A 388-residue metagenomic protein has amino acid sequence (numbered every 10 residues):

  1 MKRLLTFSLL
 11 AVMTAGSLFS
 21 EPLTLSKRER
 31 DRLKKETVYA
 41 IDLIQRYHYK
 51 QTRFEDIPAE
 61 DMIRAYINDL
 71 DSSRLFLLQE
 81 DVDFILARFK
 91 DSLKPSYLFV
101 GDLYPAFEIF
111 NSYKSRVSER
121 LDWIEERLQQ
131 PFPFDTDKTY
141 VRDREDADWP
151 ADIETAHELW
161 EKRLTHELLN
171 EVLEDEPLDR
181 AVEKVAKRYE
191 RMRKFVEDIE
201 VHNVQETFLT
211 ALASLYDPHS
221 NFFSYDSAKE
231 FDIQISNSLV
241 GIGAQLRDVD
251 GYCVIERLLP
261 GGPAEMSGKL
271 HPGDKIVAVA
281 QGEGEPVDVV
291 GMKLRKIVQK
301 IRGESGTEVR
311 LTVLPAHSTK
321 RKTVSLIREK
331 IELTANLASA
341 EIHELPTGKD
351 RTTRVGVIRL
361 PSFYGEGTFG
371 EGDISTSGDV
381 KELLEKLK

Functional and structural regions predicted by a protein language model:
L4-M13: Sec-dependent N-terminal signal peptides
G16-S20: Sec/Tat signal peptide C-region and signal peptidase I cleavage site
E21-P22, R28-E29, Q45-E55, A59 (+6 more regions): Cleft-lining beta-strand/loop regions that shape enzyme active-site pockets
E36-L43, A87, D91: Membrane-embedded alpha-helical signal segments
T52, N68-D69, D83, D102 (+5 more regions): PDZ/PDZ-like domain segments forming the peptide/carboxylate-binding groove, activating on the N-terminal beta-strands
F54-R142, A186, R193-D248, E308-R310 (+1 more regions): Extended, small/polar residue-biased N-terminal targeting/export presequences and adjacent propeptide/linker tracts
H166-D175, F195-V196, H202: Non-catalytic interaction/clamp surfaces of large macromolecular machines
D175-K187: Conserved functional hotspot residues or short segments at active or partner-binding sites across diverse domains
